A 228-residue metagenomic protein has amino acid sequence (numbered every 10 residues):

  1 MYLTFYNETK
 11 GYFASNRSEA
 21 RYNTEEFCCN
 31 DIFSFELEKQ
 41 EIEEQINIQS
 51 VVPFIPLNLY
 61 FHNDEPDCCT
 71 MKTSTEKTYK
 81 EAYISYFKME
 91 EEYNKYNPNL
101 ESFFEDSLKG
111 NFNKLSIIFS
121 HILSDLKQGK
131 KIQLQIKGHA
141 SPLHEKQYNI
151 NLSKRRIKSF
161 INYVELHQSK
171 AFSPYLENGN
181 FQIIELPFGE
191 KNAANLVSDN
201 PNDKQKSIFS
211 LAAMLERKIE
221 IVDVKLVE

Functional and structural regions predicted by a protein language model:
M1-A14, K39, P187, K191-L196: Conserved blade-ending motifs and adjacent loop-strand segments that build the rim/top face of beta-propeller domains
M1-Y2, A20-Y22: Predominantly the C-terminal beta-signal and adjacent terminal strand-loop region of outer-membrane beta-barrel
Y6-K10, N16-S18, E26-Q40, I157: C-terminal, active-site-flanking charged/polar segments
Y22-E36, E44, V51, P56-L59 (+8 more regions): Periplasmic OmpA/Pal-like peptidoglycan-binding modules at the C-termini of bacterial envelope proteins
E41-I48, I118-L123: A short, compositionally biased domain-edge/stem linker segment
D67-K137, I161-Q168, I221: Periplasmic peptidoglycan-binding/anchoring modules of Gram-negative envelope and division proteins
D106-N113, L143-R155: Soluble non-cytosolic domains of exported or imported proteins
I136-H139, S153, I184-P187: Solvent-exposed beta-strand motifs enriched in subsets of small alpha/beta binding domains, especially certain
